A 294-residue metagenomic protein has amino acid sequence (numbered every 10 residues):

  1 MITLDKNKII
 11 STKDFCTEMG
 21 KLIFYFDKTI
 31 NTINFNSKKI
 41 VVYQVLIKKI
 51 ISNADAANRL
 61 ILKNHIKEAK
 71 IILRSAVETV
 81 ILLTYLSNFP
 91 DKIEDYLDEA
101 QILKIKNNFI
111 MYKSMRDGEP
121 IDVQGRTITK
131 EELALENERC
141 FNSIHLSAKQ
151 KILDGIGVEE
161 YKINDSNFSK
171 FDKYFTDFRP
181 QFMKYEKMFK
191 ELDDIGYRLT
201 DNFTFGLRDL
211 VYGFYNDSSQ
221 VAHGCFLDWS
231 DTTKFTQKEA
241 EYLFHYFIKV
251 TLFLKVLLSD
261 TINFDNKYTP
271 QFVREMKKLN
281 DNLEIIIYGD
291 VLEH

Functional and structural regions predicted by a protein language model:
M1-V41, A100-H294: Secondary-shell segments that build the walls of catalytic and ion/ligand-binding clefts
Y25-F89: Long, hydrophobic/aromatic-enriched structural stretches that serve as scaffold segments
L83, P90-D91, D228, T232: Short, polar/charged, Gly/Pro-enriched helix-capping and turn/loop motifs at alpha-helix termini and inter-helix linkers
S87-E94, F264: Transmembrane helix-loop junctions in multipass membrane proteins, especially transporters and channels
I93-Q101: Functional transmembrane-helix hotspots
